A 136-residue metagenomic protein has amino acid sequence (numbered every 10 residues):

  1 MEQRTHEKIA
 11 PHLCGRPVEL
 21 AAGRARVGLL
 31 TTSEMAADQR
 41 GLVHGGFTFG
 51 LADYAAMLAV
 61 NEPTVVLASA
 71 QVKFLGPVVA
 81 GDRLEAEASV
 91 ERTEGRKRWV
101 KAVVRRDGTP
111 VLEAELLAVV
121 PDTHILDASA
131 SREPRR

Functional and structural regions predicted by a protein language model:
M1-E34, S129-R136: Non-catalytic linker/capping segments at the edges of enzyme domains
H12, S69, K97-W99: Short coil/loop residues immediately preceding or within conserved phosphate-binding loops of NTP-utilizing enzyme
R26-G28, Q71, E85-E87, W99-K101 (+1 more regions): Beta-strand secondary-structure signal
L29-T31, F74, V120: Hydrophobic residues in beta-strands and at strand termini
E34, R40-D53, M57: Compact, glycine-rich, soluble single-domain proteins
A37-G41, A68, H124: A short, polar/proline- and glycine-enriched secondary-structure boundary/capping micro-motif
Y54-V90: Hydrophobic beta-strand-centered segment that forms part of the acyl-chain substrate-binding groove
T64, V78-A80, S89-R136: HotDog/MaoC-like acyl-thioester-processing domains
